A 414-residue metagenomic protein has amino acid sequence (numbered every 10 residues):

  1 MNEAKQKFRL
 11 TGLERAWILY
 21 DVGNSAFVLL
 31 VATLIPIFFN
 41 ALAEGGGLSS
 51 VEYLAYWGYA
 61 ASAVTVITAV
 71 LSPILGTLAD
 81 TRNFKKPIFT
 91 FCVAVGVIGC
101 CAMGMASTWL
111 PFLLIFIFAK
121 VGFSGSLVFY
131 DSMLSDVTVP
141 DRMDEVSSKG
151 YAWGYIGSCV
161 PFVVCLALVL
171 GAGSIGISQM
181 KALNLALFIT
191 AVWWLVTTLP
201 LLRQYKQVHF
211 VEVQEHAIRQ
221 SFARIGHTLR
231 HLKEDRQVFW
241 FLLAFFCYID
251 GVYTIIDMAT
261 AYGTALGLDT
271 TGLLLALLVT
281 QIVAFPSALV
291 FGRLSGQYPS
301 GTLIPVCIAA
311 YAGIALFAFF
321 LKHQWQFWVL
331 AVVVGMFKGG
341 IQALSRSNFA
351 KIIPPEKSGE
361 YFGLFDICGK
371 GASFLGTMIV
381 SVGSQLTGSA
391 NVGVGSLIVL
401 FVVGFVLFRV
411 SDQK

Functional and structural regions predicted by a protein language model:
N2-E14, K206-L243: Juxtamembrane intracellular "pre-TM" segments in multi-pass secondary transporters
K7-T65, Q237-D269, L273-A276: Helix-loop boundary and gating motifs at the non-cytosolic
S50-E52, V169-V192, V382-F401: A membrane-interface helix-boundary motif in multi-pass transporters
V70-F84, P286-S300, S384: Helix-to-loop junctions at the C-terminal end of transmembrane segments in multipass secondary transporters
P87-A102, T302-F317: Structural signature of the two symmetry-related core transmembrane helices
M103-F116, F319-A331: Helix-loop junctions at membrane interfaces in 12-TM secondary transporters
S147-V169, D366-G376: Glycine-rich segments within core transmembrane alpha-helices of 12-TM secondary carriers
W193-Q204, G395-K414: Multi-pass alpha-helical transporter architecture, strongest for 12-TM Major Facilitator/SLC carriers used
